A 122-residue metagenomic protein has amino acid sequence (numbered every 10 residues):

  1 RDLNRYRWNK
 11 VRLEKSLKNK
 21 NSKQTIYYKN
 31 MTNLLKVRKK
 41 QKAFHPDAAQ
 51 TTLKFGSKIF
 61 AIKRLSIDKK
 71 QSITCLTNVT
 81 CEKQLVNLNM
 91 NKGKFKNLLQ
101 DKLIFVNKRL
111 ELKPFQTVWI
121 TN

Functional and structural regions predicted by a protein language model:
R1-I73, C81-Q84: Loop/helix patches that line or flank the sugar-binding groove of alpha-linked glycan CAZymes
Q50-L53, L103-F105, L110: Short, exposed beta-strand/loop patches in secreted or surface proteins that constitute
L65, N89-N91, K113, T121: A structural detector for beta-sheet-dominated domains
L76: Short hydrophobic beta-strand that contains or immediately precedes a catalytic carboxylate
V79-K92: Surface-exposed beta-strand/loop patches in extracellular or lumenal glycoproteins
N89-K102: Solvent-exposed beta-hairpin/edge-strand motifs
V106-N122: C-terminal beta-strand-rich structural cap/linker in extracellular carbohydrate-active enzymes
